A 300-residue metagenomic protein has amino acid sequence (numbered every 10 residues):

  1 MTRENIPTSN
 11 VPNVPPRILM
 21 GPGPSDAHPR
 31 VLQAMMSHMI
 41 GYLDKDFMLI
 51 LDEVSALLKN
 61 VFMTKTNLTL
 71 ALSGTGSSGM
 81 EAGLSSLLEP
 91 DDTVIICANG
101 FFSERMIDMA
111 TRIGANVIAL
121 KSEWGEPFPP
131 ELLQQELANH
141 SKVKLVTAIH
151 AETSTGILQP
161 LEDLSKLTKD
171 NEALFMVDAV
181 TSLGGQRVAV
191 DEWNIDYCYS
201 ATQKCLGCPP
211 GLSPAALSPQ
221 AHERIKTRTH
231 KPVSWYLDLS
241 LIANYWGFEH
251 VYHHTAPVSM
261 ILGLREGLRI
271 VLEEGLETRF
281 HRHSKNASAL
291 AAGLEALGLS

Functional and structural regions predicted by a protein language model:
M1-V14: Basic/polar N-terminal segments that are highly enriched at the extreme N-terminus, encompassing both cleavable
P16-S73, S77: A glycine-/small-polar-enriched, mobile loop at the entrance of the PLP active site in fold-type I
L19-G21, L70-S73, I96, A119-L120 (+4 more regions): General beta-strand structural signal in soluble alpha/beta enzymes
D26-A27, Q203-A291: Active-site C-terminal subdomain of aminotransferase-like
N67-N99, S103-D108: Conserved beta-loop-alpha segment that forms the PLP phosphate-binding cup at the N-terminus of a helix
P127-G184, Y197: Active-site phosphate-binding strand-loop segment of PLP-dependent enzymes
D191-Q203: Conserved active-site segment immediately N-terminal to the catalytic lysine that forms the internal aldimine
